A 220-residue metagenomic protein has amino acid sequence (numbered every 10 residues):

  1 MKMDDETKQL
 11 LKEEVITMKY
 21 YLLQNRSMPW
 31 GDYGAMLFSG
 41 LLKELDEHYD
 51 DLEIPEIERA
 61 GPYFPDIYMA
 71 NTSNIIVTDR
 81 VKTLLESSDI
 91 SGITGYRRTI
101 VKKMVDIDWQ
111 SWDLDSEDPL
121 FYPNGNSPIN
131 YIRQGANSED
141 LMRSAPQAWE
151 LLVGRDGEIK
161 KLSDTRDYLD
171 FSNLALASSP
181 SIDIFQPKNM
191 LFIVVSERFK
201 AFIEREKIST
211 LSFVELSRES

Functional and structural regions predicted by a protein language model:
M1-S220: Phosphate/anion-contacting hairpin/loop surfaces
